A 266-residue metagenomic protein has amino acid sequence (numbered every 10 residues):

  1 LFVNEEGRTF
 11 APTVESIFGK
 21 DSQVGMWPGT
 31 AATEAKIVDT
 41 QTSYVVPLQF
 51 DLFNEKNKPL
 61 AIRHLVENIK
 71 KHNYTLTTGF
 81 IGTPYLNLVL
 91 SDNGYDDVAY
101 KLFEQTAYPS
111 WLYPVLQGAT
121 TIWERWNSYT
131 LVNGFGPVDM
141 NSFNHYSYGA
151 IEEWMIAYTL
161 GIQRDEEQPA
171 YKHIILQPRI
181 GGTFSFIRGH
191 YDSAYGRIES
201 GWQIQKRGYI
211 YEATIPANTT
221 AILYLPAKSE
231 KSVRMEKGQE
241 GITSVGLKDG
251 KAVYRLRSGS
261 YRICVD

Functional and structural regions predicted by a protein language model:
L1-F135, R255: Catalytic cores of carbohydrate-active enzymes
D97-D266: Non-catalytic C-terminal accessory modules of carbohydrate-active enzymes
